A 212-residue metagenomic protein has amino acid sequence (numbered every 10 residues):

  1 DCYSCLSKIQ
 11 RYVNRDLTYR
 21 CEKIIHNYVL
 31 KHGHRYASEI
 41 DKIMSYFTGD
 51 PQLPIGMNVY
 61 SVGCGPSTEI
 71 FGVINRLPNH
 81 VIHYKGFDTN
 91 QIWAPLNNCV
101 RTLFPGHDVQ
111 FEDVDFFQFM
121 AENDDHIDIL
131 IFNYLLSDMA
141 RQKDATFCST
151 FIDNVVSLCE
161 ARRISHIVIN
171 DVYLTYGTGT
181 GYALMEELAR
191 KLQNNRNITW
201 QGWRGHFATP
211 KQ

Functional and structural regions predicted by a protein language model:
D1-Q10: N-terminal auxiliary segments of SAM/dcSAM-dependent transferases
Y12-P51: Class I SAM-dependent methyltransferase Rossmann-like catalytic core, especially the SAM/SAH-binding loop
P66-N79: Conserved SAM-binding loop of SAM-dependent methyltransferases across substrates and taxa, primarily the Class I
H83-D88: Conserved SAM-binding motif I beta-strand of class I
N98-D124: S-adenosyl-L-methionine
I127-A145: A short SAM/SAH-binding and catalytic strip from SAM-dependent methyltransferases
R162-V172: Conserved beta-strand signature within the Rossmann-like core of class I S-adenosyl-L-methionine
G177-Q212: Class I S-adenosyl-L-methionine
